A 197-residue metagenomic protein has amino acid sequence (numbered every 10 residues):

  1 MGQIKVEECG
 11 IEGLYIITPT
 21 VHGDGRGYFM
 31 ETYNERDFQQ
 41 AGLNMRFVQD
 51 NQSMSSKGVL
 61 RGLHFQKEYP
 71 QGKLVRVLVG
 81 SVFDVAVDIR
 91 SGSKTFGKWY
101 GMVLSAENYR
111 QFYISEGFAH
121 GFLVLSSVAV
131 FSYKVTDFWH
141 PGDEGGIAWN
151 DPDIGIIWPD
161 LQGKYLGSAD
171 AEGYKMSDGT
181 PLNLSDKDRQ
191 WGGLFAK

Functional and structural regions predicted by a protein language model:
M1-E107, S126-V128, V135-K197: Non-catalytic, conserved peripheral segments adjacent to functional cores
F112, H120-L125, Y133: Short beta-strand His + acidic residue motifs that chelate non-heme Fe in jelly-roll/DSBH and cupin folds
